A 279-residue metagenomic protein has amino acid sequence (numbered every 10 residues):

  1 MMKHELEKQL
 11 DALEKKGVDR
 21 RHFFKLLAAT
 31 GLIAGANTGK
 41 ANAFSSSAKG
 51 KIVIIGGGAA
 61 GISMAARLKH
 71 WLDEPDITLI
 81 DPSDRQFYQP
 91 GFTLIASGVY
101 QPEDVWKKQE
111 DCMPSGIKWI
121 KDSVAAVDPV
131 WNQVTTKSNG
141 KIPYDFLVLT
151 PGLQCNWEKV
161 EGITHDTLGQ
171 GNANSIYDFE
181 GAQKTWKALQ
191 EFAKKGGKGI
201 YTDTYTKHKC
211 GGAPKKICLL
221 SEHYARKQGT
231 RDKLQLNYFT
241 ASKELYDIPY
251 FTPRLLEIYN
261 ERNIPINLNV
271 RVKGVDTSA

Functional and structural regions predicted by a protein language model:
M1-D19: N-terminal secretory signal peptides
V18-G35: N-terminal export leaders
F44-E74, H165-D166, N172-Y246: Rossmann-like dinucleotide/flavin-binding elements
W71-F87: Glycine-rich FAD pyrophosphate-binding loop
E74, S115-A126, V134, E222-A279: A Rossmann-like FAD-binding core segment of flavoenzymes
D84-E103: Conserved N-terminal glycine-rich FAD pyrophosphate-binding loop of Rossmann-like flavoproteins
S138-F146: Core beta-strand elements of the Rossmann-like FAD/NAD(P) dinucleotide-binding domain in flavoenzyme oxidoreductases
F146, T150-C155: Glycine-/small-residue-rich beta->alpha transition segments that form the dinucleotide
